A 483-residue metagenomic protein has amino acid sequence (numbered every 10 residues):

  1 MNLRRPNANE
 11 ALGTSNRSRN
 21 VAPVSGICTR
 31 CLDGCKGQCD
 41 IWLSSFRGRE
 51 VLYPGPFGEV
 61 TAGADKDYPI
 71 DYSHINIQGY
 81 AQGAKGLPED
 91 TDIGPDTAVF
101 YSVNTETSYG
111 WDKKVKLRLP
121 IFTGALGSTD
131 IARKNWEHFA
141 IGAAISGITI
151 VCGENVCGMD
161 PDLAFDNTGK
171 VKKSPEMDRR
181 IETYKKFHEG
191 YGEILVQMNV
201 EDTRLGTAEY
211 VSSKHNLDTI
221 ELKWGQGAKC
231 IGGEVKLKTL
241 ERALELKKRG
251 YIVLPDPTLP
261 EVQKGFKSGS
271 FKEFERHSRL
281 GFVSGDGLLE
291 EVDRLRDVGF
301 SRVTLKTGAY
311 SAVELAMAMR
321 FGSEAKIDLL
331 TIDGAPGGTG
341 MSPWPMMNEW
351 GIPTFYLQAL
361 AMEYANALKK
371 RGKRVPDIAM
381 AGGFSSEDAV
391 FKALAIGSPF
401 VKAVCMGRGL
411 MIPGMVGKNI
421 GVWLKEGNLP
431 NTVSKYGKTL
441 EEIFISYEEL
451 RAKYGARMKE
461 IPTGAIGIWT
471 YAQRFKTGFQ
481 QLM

Functional and structural regions predicted by a protein language model:
M1-L119, I131-A144, T149, P161-D162 (+5 more regions): Conserved, well-structured core domains of diverse proteins
L119-G124, I148-E154, G192-M198, D218-W224 (+4 more regions): Hydrophobic faces of well-ordered beta-strands that scaffold small-molecule active sites in alpha/beta enzyme cores
L126-S128, N155-C157, Q197-T203, G225-G227 (+4 more regions): Active-site beta-loop-alpha junctions enriched in small/polar residues
A132-R133, D160-I181, D202-E209, C230-K238 (+3 more regions): Active-site-adjacent beta->alpha loops and helix N-cap segments on the catalytic face of soluble alpha/beta enzymes
E189-S213, Y356-A359, E363, V433-G437: Phosphate/diphosphate-binding loops
E193-R204, W224-A228, F271-G285: Active-site beta->alpha loop and helix N-cap motifs at the rims of alpha/beta catalytic domains
P257-G265: Terminal interaction modules at protein C-ends
F266-G455, K459-I466: Glycine-rich phosphate/ribose-binding loops and adjacent secondary-structure elements that form binding surfaces
